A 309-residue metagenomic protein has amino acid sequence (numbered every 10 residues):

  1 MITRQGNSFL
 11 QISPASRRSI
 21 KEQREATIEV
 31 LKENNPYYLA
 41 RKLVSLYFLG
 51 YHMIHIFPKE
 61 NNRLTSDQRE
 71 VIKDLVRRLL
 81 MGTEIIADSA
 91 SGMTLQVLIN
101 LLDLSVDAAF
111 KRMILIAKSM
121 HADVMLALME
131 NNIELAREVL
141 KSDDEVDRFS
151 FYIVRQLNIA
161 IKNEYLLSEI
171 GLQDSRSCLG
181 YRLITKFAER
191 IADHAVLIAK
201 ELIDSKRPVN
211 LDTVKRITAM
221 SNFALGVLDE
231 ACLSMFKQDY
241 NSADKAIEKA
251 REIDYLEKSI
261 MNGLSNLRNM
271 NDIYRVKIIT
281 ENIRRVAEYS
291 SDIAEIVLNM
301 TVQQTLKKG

Functional and structural regions predicted by a protein language model:
M1-G309: Cytosolic, long alpha-helical scaffolding segments
